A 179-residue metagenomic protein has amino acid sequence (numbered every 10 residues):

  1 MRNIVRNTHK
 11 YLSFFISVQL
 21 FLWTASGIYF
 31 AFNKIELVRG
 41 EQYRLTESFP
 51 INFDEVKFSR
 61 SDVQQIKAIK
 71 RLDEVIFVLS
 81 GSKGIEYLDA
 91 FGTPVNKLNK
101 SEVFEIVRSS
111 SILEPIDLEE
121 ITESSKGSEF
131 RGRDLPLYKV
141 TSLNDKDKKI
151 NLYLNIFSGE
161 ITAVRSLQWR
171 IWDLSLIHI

Functional and structural regions predicted by a protein language model:
M1-F15, S175: N-terminal Sec/SRP start-transfer signal
S13-I28: Hydrophobic membrane-insertion alpha-helices, especially the h-region of bacterial N-terminal signal peptides
G27-Y29, K34-L37, G84-S101, Y153-R170: Extended intrinsically disordered, low-complexity coil regions enriched in Ser, Thr, Gly, Ala and often Pro
F30-N52: Alpha-helical transmembrane signal-anchor/signal-peptide segments
P50-V75: Short extracytoplasmic
K70-D134: Membrane-proximal low-complexity regions enriched in glycine and acidic/polar residues
D117-S166: Extracytoplasmic/lumenal ectodomains and periplasmic regions of secretory and membrane proteins
H178-I179: Conserved small/polar residues in nucleotide/adenosyl-binding loops
